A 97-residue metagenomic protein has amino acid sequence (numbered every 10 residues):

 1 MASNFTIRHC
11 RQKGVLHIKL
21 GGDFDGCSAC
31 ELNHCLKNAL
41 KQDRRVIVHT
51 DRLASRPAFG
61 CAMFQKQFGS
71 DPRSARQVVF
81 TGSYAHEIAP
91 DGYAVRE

Functional and structural regions predicted by a protein language model:
M1-E97: STAS-like cytosolic regulatory interaction modules
